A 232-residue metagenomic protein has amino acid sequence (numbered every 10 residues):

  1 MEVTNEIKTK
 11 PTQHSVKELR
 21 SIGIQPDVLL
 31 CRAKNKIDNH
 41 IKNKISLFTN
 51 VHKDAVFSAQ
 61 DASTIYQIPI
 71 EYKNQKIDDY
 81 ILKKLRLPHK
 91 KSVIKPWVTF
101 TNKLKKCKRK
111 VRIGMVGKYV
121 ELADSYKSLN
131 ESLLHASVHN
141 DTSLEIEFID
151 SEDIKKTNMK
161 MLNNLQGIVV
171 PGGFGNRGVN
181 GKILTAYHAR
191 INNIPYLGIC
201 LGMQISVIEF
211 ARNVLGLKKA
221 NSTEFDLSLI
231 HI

Functional and structural regions predicted by a protein language model:
M1-I230: N-terminal beta1-alpha1 cap of cysteine-dependent amidohydrolase-like domains
